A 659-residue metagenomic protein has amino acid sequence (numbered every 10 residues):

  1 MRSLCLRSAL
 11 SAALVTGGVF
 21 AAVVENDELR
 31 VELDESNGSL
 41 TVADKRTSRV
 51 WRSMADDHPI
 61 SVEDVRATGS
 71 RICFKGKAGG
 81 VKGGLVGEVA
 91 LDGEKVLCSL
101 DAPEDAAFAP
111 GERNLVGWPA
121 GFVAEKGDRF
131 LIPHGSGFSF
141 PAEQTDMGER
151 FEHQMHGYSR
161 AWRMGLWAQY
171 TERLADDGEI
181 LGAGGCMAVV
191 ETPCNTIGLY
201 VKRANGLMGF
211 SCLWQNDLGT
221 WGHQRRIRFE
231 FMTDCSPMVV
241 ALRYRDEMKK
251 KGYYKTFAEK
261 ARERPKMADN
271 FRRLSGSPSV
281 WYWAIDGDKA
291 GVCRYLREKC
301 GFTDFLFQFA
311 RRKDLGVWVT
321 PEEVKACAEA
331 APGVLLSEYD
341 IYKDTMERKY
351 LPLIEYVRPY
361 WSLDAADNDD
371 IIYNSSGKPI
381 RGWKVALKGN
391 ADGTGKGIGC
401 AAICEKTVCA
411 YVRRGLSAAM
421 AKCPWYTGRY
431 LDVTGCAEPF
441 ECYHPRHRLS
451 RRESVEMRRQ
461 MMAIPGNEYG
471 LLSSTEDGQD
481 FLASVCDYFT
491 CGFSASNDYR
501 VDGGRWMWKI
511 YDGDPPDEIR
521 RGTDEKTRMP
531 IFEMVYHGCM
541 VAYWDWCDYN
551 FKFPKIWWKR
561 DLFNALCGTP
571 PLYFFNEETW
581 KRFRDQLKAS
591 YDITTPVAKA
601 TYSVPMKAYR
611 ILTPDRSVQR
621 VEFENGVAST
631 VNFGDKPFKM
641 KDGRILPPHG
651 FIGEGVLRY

Functional and structural regions predicted by a protein language model:
R2-S11: Sec-dependent signal peptide recognition, specifically the positively charged N-region followed immediately by
A12-A13, E112: N-terminal start and proteolytic maturation junction detector
T16-V19: N-terminal signal peptide c-region/cleavage motif recognized by signal peptidases
A22-M346, R644-L657: Carbohydrate-recognition beta-sandwich/jelly-roll modules in extracellular/periplasmic carbohydrate-active proteins
D27, L33-V42, Q169-R173, D177-A183 (+10 more regions): Active-site-proximal substrate-binding groove within the catalytic cores of carbohydrate-active enzymes
L315-V319, M346-R348, E438-F440, A483-V485: Extracytoplasmic/secreted cell-surface and envelope-processing proteins
E338-A418, I510: Active-site-adjacent "subsite" loops/lids of carbohydrate-active enzymes
